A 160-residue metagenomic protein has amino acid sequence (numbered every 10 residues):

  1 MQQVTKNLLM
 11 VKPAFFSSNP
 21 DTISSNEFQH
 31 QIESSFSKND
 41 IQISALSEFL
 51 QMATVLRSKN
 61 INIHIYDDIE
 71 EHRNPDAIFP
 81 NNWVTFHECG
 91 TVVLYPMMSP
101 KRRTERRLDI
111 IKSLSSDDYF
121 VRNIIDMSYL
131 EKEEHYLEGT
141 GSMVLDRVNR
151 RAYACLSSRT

Functional and structural regions predicted by a protein language model:
M1-T160: The feature marks the mature, well-folded catalytic cores of soluble enzymes
